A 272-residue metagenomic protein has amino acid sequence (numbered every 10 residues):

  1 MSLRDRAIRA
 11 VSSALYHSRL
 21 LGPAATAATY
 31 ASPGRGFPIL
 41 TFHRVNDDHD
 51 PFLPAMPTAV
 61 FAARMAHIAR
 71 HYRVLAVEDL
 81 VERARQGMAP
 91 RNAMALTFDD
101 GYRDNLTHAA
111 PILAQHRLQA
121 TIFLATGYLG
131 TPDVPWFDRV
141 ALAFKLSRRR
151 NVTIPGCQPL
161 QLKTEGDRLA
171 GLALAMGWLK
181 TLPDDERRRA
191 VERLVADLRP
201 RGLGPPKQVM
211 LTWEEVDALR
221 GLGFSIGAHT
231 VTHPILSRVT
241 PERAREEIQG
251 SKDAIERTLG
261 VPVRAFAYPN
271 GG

Functional and structural regions predicted by a protein language model:
M1-A265, G272: Catalytic alpha-helical scaffold of carbohydrate-active enzymes acting on polysaccharides/glycoconjugates
